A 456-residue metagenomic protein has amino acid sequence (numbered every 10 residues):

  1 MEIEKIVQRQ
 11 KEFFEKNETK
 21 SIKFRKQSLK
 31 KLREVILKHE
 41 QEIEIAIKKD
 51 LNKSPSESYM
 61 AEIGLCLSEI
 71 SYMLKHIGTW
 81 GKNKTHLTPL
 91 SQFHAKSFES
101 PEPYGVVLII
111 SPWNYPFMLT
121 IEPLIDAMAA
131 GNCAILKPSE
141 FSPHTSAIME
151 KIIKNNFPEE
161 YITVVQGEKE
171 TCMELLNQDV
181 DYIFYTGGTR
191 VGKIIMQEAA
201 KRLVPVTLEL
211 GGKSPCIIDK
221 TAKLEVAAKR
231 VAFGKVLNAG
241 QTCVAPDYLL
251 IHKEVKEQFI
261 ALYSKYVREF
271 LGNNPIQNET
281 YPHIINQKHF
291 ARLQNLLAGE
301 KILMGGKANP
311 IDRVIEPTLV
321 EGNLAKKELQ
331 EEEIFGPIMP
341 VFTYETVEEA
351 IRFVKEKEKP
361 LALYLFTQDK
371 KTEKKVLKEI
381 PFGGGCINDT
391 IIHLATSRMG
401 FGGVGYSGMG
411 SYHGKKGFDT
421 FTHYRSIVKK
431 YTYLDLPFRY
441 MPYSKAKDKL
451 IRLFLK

Functional and structural regions predicted by a protein language model:
M1-F98: N-terminal Rossmann-like NAD(P)+-binding subdomain of aldehyde/semialdehyde dehydrogenases
I3, I22, E40, L224 (+3 more regions): Residues at or immediately preceding the N-termini of alpha-helices
E12-E18, I109, C216-I218, Y248-K253 (+4 more regions): Short, well-ordered beta-strand elements within core beta-sheets of diverse protein domains
F14, E18, R33-I36, E40 (+14 more regions): Structural signal for hydrophobic packing residues in well-ordered secondary-structure cores of soluble enzyme domains
S21, I315-K456: Conserved C-terminal structural/oligomerization subdomain of aldehyde/semialdehyde dehydrogenase
R25, I70, G131, I162 (+7 more regions): Residue-level signal for inorganic ion chemistry
L90-V226: Rossmann-like NAD(P) dinucleotide-binding subdomain of oxidoreductase/dehydrogenase enzymes
F157, V191-A325, I387, L455: ALDH superfamily catalytic-core signature
